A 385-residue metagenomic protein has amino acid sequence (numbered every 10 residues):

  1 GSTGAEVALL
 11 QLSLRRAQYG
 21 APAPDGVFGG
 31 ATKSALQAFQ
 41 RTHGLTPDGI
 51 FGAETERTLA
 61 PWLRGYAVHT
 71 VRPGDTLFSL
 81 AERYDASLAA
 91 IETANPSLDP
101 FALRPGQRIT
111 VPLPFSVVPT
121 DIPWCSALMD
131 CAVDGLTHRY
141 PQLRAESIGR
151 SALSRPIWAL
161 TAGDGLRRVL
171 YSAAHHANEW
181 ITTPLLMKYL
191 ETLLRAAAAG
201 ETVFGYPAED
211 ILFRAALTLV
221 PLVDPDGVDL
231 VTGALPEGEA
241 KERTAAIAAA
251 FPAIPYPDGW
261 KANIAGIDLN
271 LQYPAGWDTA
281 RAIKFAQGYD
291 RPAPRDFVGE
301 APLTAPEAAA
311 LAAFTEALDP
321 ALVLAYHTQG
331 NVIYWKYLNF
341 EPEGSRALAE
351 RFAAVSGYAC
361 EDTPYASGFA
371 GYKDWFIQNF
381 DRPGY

Functional and structural regions predicted by a protein language model:
G1-G26, H69-R72: Acidic, Ser/Thr/Pro/Gly-enriched interdomain connector segments
T3-L10, F28, T32-A35, F51 (+11 more regions): Stable alpha-helical elements in mature extracytoplasmic
V27-P73, S79-V117: Extracellular LysM carbohydrate-binding repeats and other cell-envelope/extracellular binding modules
A90, P112-L153: Short glycine- and acidic-rich boundary segments immediately preceding or forming the N-terminal edge of structured
S154-I157, F204-Y206, G368-F376: Alpha-helical scaffolding within the catalytic cores of extracellular/periplasmic polymer-degrading hydrolases
W158-L166, A174: Short beta-strand-to-loop junctions in surface cap/lid or active-site-entrance loops
L166, W180-Y334, P342: Active-site/substrate-binding loop(s) of hydrolase catalytic cores
E300-A301, V332-Y385: Catalytic cores of processing enzymes, dominated by hydrolases/peptidases, characterized by acidic/His-rich
